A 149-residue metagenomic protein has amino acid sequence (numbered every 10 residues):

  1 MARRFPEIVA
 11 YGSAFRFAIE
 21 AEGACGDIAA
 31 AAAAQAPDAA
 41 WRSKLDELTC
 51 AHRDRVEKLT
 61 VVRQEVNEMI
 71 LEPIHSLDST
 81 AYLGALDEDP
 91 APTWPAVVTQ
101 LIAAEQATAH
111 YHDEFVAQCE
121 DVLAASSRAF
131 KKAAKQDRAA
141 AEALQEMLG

Functional and structural regions predicted by a protein language model:
A2-A39: The feature marks the first
I8-Y11, F15, W41, L45 (+5 more regions): Amphipathic alpha-helical coiled-coil segments and their boundaries
F15-A29, L45-R63, E105-A109, F130-L144: Alpha-helical transition-metal enzyme core signature, strongest for iron centers
A18-A32, A81-D121: Acidic/histidine-rich alpha-helical segments that form the ligand environment of transition-metal centers
A31-S43, V116-R128: Inter-helical turn/loop segments and adjacent helix faces that build the functional surface of alpha-helical bundle
W41, S79, W94, A140-A141: Short amphipathic alpha-helical segments that mediate assembly, nucleic-acid/protein binding, or membrane association
L59, R63-V66, I70, V116 (+2 more regions): Leucine-rich amphipathic alpha-helices with coiled-coil/heptad-repeat character
V61-P95: Carboxylate-rich helix-loop segments that flank metal/cofactor sites and access channels in metalloenzymes
